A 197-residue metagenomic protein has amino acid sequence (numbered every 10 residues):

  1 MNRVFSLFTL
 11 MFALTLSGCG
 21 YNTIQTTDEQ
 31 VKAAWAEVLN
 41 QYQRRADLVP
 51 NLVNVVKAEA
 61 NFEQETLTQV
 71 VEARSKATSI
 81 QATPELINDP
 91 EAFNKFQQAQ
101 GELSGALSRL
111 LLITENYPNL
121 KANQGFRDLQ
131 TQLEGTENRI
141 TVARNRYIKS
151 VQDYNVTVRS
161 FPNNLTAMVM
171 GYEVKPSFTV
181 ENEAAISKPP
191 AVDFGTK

Functional and structural regions predicted by a protein language model:
N2-K197: A helix-centric hydrophobic-segment signal that preferentially recognizes long, alpha-helical stretches used
